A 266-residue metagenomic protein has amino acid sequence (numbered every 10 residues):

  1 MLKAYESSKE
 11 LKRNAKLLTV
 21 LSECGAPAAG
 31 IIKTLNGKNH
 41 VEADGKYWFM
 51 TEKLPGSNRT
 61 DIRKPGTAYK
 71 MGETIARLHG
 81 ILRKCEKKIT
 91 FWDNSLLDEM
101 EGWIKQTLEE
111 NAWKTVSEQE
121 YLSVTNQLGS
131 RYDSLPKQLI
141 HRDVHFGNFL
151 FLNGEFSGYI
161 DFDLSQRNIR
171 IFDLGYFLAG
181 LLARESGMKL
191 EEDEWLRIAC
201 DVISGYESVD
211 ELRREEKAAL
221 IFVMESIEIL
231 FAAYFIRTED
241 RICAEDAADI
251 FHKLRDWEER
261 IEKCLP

Functional and structural regions predicted by a protein language model:
M1-K87: ATP-binding pocket architecture of kinase catalytic cores
M1-L2, N58-D61, G158-Y159, R184-M188: Short small-residue beta-strand/loop micro-motif enriched in glycine and branched aliphatics
I31, N126-F172: Active-site acidic catalytic loop and adjacent metal/ATP-binding pocket of ATP-dependent phosphoryl transfer enzymes
G37, W48-D61, G102-T107, S226-A244: A glycine-centered beta->alpha junction motif in the catalytic cores of kinase/phosphotransferase enzymes
D61-T115, K137: A cross-family kinase active-site recognition segment
I171-D210, S226-I242: Active-site activation/catalytic loop segments of kinase-like enzymes and analogous catalytic loops in related
L212-M224: All-alpha amphipathic helical-bundle segments outside canonical DNA-binding/catalytic cores that form hydrophobic
L230-P266: ATP/Mg2+ or Mg2+-diphosphate-binding catalytic cores that bind nucleotide phosphates or diphosphates via glycine-rich
